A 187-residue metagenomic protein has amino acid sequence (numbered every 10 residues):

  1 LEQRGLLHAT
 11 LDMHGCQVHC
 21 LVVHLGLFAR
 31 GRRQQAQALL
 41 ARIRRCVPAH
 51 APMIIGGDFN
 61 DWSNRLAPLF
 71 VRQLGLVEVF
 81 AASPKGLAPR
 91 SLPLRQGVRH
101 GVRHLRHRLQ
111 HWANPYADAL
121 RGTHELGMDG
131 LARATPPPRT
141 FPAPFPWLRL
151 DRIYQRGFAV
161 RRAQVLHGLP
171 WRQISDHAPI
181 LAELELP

Functional and structural regions predicted by a protein language model:
L1-P187: Active-site regions of metal-assisted phosphoester/phosphodiester hydrolases, unifying DNase/endonuclease modules
